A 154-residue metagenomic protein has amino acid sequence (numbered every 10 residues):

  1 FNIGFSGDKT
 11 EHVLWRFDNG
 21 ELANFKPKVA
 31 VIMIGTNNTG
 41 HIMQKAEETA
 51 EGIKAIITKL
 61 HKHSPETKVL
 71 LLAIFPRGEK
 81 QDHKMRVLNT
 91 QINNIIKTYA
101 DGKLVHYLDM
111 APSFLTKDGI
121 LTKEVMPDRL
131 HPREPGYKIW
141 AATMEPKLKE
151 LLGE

Functional and structural regions predicted by a protein language model:
F1-G4, V29-I34, K68-A73, H106-D109 (+1 more regions): Structural recognition of the beta-strand scaffold that forms the well-ordered cores of secreted hydrolase catalytic
F1-T58, G78-T90, N94: Conserved SGNH/GDSL esterase-like catalytic core that processes O-acyl groups on lipids and polysaccharides
T58-S64: CE4/NodB-like, metal-dependent polysaccharide N-deacetylase domain that modifies extracellular/periplasmic N-acetylated
S64-L71, A100: A non-catalytic structural micro-motif
P76-E154: Catalytic His-Asp segment of secreted/periplasmic serine-dependent ester chemistry enzymes
